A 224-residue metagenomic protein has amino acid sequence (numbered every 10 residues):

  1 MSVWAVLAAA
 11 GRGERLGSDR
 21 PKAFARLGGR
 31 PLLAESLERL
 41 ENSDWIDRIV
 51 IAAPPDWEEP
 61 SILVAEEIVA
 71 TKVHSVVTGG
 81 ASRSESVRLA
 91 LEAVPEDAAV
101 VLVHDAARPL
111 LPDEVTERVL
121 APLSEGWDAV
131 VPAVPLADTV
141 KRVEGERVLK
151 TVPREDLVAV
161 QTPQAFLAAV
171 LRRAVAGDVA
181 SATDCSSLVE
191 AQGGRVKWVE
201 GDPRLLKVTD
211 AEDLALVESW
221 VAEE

Functional and structural regions predicted by a protein language model:
M1-D56, P60: N-terminal glycine-rich phosphate-binding loop and ensuing alpha1 helix
V3, V73-S75, L157: Short, conserved active-site loop motifs that form the nucleotide-linked donor/cofactor pocket
L7, L33, A90, H104-D105 (+3 more regions): Residue-level signal for inorganic ion chemistry
G11-G13, P55-W57, S82, A106-P109 (+1 more regions): Short glycine-rich anion-binding loops that position phosphate/pyrophosphate groups of nucleotides and phosphorylated
L16, P60-A65, V119, V140 (+2 more regions): Hydrophobic packing residues within well-ordered alpha-helices of enzyme cores
E66-V101: Short phosphate-binding loop-to-helix
L110-V199, E212: Conserved core of the sugar-phosphate nucleotidyltransferase
V208-E224: Hydrophobic helical membrane-anchoring modules
